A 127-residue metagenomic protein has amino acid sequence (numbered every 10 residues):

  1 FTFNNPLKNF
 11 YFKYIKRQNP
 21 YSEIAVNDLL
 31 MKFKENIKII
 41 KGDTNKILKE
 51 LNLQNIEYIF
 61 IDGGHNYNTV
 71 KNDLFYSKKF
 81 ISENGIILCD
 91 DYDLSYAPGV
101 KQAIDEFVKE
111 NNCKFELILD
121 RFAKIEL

Functional and structural regions predicted by a protein language model:
F1-L127: S-adenosylmethionine/decaboxylated-SAM
